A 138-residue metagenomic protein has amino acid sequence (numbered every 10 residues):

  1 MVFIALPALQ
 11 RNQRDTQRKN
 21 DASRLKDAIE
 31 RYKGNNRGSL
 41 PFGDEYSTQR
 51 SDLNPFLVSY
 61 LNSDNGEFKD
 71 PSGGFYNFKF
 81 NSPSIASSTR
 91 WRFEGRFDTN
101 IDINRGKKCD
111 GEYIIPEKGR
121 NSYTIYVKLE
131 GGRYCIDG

Functional and structural regions predicted by a protein language model:
M1-R14, K33: C-terminal juxtamembrane segment of a hydrophobic transmembrane alpha-helix
A8, R24-D27: Small-residue-rich transmembrane alpha-helices and their cytosolic helix-loop interfaces in multi-pass secondary
N12, T16-K19, S23: Juxtamembrane membrane-water interface segments immediately C-terminal to a transmembrane helix
D27-N54, S59-K69: Alpha-helix exit/C-cap motif
S63-W91: Compact soluble domain cores
N81-Y113: Extracellular/surface-exposed low-complexity repeats and stalk/linker segments enriched in Gly/Pro and small polar
N100-G138: Short, surface-exposed interaction loops/tails
